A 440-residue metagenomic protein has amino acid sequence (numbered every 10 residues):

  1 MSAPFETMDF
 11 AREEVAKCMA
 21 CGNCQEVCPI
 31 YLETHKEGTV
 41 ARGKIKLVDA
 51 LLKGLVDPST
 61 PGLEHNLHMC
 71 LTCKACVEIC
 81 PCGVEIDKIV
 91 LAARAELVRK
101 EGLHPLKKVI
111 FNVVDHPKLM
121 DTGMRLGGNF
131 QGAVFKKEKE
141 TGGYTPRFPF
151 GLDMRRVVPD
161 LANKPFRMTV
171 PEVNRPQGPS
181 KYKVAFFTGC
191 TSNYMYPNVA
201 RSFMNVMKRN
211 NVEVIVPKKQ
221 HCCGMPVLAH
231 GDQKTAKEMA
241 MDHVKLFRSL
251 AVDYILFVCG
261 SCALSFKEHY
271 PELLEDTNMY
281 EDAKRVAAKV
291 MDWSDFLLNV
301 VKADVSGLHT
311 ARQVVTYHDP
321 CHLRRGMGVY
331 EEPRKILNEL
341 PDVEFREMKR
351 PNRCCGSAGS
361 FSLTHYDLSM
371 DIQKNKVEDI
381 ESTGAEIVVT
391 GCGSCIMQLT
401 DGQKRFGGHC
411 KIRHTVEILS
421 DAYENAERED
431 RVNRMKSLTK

Functional and structural regions predicted by a protein language model:
M1-A20, E33-K36, D49-T72, A311 (+3 more regions): Ferredoxin-like iron-sulfur electron-transfer modules
M1-T7, Y31-G62, G83-I110, G408-V416: Non-heme iron-sulfur electron-transfer modules
P4, E14-K17, G38, V56 (+8 more regions): Hydrophobic alpha-helical scaffolding
R12-E13, P29, A75, A185-G189 (+1 more regions): Glycine- and acidic
E13-G22, E26, H68-E78, H221 (+4 more regions): Cys/His-enriched microdomains
A16, H35-T39, V227-K234: Alpha-helix capping and helix-loop boundary segments enriched in small/acidic/polar residues
M19, N23-L47, E64, M69-E96 (+2 more regions): Iron-sulfur cluster-binding cysteine motifs and their immediate structural context in ferredoxin-like electron-transfer
I86-K440: Iron-sulfur cluster-binding electron-transfer modules in prokaryotic oxidoreductases
